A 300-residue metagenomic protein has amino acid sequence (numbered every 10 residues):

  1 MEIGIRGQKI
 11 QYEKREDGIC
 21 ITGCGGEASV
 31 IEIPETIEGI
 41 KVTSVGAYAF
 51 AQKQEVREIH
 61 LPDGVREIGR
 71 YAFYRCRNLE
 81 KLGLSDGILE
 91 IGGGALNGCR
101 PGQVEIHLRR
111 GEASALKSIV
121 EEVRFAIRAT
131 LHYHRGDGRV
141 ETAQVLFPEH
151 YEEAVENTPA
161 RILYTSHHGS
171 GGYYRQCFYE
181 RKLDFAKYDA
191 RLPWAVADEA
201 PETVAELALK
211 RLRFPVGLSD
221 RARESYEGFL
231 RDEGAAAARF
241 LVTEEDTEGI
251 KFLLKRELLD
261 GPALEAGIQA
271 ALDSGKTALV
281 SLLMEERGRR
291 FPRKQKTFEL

Functional and structural regions predicted by a protein language model:
E2-I19, G25-T43, Q54-E67, R77-E90 (+4 more regions): Structural signature of tandem-repeat unit edges
A208-Y226, E248-L253: Repeat-mediated protein-protein interaction surfaces in helical alpha-solenoids
L218-A235, E257-E265, A278, G288-L300: Ankyrin repeat arrays, specifically the small/polar loop and inter-repeat linker segments at the C-terminal end of each
E245-L254, K276-E285: Ankyrin repeat structural motif
